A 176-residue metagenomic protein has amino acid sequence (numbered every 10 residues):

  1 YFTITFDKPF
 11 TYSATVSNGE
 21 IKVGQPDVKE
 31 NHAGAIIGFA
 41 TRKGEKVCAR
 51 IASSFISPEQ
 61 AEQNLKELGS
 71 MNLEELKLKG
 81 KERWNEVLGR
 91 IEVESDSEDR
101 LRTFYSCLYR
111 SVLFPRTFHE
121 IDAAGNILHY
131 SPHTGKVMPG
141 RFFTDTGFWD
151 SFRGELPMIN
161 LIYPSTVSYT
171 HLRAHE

Functional and structural regions predicted by a protein language model:
Y1-F143: Acidic/polar, glycine-enriched structural segments that form the non-catalytic walls/loops of the carbohydrate-binding
S106-E120, T144-V167: Alpha-helical support elements that line or immediately flank enzyme active sites and cofactor-binding pockets
T170-E176: Conserved small/polar residues in nucleotide/adenosyl-binding loops
